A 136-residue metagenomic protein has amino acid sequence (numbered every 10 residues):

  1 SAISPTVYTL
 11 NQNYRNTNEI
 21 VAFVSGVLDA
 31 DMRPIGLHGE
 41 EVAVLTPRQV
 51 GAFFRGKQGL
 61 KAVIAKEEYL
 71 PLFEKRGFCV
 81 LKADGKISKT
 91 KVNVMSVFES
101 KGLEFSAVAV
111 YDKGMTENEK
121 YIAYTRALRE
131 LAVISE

Functional and structural regions predicted by a protein language model:
S1-E136: Conserved helicase motor core of SF1/SF2 NTP-dependent helicases
